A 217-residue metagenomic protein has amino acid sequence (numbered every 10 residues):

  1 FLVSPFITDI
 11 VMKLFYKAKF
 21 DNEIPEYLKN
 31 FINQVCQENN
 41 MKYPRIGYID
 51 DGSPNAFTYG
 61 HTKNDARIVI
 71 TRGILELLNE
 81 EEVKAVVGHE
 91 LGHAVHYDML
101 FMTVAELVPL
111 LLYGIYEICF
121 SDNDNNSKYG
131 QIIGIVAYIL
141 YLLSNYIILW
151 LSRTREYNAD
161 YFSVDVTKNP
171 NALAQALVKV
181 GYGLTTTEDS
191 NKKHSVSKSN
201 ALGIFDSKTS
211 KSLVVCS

Functional and structural regions predicted by a protein language model:
F1-N55, E106-W150, G181-T185: Hydrophobic or amphipathic, alpha-helical segments that drive membrane association/targeting
D9, I32, I70, H89 (+1 more regions): Divalent metal-coordination and catalytic microenvironments
Y27, E82, T103, T154 (+2 more regions): Alpha-helix N-cap and coil->helix boundary residues
I32-C36, S152-N169: An active-site-proximal "capping" alpha-helix that borders the catalytic cofactor pocket
E38-D65, S163-S217: Active-site-proximal gating segments in proteases and membrane effectors
A56-E80: Active-site scaffold of zinc-dependent metalloenzymes
V69, N79-V95, L100: Short alpha-helix carrying the canonical HExxH Zn2+-binding catalytic motif
L91-L110, P170-N171: Catalytic Zn2+-binding segment of zinc metalloproteases
